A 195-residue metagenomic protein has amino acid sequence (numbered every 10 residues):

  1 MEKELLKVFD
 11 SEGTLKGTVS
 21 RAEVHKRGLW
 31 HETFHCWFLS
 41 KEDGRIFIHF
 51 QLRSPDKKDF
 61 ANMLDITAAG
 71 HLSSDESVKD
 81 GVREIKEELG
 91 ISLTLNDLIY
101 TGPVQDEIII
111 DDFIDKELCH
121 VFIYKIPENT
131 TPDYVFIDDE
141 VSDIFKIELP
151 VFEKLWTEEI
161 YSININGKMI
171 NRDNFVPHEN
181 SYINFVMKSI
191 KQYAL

Functional and structural regions predicted by a protein language model:
M1-G44: Acidic, metal-coordinating catalytic segment for phosphate/diphosphate chemistry, firing primarily on the Nudix
E4, E32-F34, A68, Y100 (+1 more regions): Residues that flank catalytic or metal-binding motifs in active/ligand-binding sites
E23-H35, G44-E88: Conserved Nudix-box catalytic region and its N-terminal flanking loop in Nudix hydrolases and closely related
N62, G102-I109, I114-L195: Nudix hydrolase/Nudix homology domain
S92-G102: A short coil-to-beta-strand element that immediately follows conserved catalytic motifs
